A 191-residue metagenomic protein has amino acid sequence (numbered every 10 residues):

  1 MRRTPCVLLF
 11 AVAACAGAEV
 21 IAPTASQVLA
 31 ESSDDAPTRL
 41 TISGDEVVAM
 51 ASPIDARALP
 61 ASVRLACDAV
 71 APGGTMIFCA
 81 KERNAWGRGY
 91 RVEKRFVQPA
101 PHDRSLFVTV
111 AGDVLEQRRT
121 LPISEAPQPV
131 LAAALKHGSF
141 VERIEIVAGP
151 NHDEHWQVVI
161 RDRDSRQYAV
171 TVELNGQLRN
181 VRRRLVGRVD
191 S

Functional and structural regions predicted by a protein language model:
M1-A13: Sec-dependent bacterial lipoprotein signal peptides
V7-L9, V28, A58, Q177: Acidic/proline-rich low-complexity IDRs
A16-E19: Bacterial signal peptide processing site
A22-D34, V47-A51, D55-W86: N-terminal leader/targeting segments
T24-D45, G87-R119, I160-R188: Amphipathic N-proximal alpha-helical interface segments
A51-M76, L121-V147, D190-S191: Short, non-transmembrane alpha-helical segments in secretory-pathway proteins
T75-F96, E142-R163: A cross-family detector of function-defining hotspots
P129-W156, I160-D162, V170-Q177, V181-S191: Flexible "stalk/tail and boundary" regions
